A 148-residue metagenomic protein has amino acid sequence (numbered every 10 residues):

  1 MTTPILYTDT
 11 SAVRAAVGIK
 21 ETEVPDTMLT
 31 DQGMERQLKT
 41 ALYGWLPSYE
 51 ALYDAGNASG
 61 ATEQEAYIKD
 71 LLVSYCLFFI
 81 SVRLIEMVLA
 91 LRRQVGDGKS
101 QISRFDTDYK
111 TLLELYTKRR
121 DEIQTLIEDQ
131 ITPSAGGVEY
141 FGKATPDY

Functional and structural regions predicted by a protein language model:
M1-D70, D121-Y148: Conserved short "hinge" loops at termini or chain/domain junctions
V13, L91, S103, K118-R119: Short, intrinsically disordered low-complexity segments
P25, R92, D97-K99: General N-terminal targeting signals
T30-E35, G96-E114: Short secondary-structure subsegments characteristic of cysteine-rich extracellular domains
D70-L89: Elongated alpha-helical scaffolds
L84-V95, I127, I131: Long, hydrophobic, amphipathic alpha-helical segments used as structural scaffolds
Y109-I123, I127: Long amphipathic alpha-helices with heptad-repeat character, especially coiled-coil-forming segments used
